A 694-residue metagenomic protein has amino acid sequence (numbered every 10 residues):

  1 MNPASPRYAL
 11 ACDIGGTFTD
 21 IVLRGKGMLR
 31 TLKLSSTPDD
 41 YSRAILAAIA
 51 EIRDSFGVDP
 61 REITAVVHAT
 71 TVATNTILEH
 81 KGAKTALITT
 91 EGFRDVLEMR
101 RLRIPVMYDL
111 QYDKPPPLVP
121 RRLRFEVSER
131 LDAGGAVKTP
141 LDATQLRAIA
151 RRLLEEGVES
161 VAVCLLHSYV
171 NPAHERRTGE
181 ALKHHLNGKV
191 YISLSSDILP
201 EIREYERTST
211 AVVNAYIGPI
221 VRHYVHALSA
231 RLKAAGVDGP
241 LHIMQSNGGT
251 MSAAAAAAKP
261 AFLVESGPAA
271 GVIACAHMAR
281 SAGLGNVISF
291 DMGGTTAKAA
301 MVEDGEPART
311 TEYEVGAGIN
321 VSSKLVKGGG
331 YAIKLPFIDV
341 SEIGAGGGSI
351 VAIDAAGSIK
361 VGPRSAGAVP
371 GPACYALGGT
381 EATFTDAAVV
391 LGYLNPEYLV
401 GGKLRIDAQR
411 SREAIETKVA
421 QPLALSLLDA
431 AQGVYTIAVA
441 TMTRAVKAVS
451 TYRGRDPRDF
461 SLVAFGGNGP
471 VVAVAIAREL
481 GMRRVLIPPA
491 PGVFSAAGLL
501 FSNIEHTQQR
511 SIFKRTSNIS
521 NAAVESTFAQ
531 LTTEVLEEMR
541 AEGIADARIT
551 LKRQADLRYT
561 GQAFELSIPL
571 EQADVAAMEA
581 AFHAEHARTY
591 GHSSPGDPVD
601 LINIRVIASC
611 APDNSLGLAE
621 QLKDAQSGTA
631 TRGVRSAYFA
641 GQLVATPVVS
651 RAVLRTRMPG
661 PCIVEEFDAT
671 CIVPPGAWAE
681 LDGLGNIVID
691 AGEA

Functional and structural regions predicted by a protein language model:
M1-A86, D132-G134, T139-A162, E175-L194 (+12 more regions): N-terminal glycine/serine-rich phosphate-binding loop of ATP-dependent small-molecule kinases, especially carbohydrate
A4, I14, T144-R152, E156 (+10 more regions): C-terminal, non-catalytic interaction/recognition modules in large multi-subunit enzymes and RNPs
A11, D20-V22, R30-A44, A48-A50 (+6 more regions): Conserved phosphate-binding loops in N-terminal lobes of ATP-dependent enzymes of the actin/Hsp70/sugar-kinase
L23, L32-D39, A86-G92, Y112-K114 (+4 more regions): Glycine-rich phosphate-binding loop of actin/hexokinase-like ATP-binding domains
T64-A65, A162-N171, V213-I217, A431-T436 (+1 more regions): Conserved short loop/turn motifs at secondary-structure junctions
T70, L165-L166, S195-D197, S246-N247 (+4 more regions): Glycine-rich beta-strand-to-loop/alpha-helix junction loops that act as flexible
S160-A211, A215, E397-Y398, L601-A625 (+2 more regions): Terminal amphipathic helices with adjacent charged low-complexity linkers/tails
